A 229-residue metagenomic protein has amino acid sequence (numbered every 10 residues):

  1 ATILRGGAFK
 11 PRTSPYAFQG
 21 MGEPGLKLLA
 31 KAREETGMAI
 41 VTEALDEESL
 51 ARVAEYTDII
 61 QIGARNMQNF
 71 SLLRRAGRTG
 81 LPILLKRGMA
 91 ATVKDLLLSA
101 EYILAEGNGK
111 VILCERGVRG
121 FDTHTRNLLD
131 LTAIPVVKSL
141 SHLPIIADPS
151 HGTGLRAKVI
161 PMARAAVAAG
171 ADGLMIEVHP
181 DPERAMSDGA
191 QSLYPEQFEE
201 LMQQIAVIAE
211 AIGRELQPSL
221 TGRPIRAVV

Functional and structural regions predicted by a protein language model:
T2, D58, D172: Receiver (REC) domain switch/active-site residues of two-component response regulators
T2-I3, F70, A227-V229: ATP-dependent carboxylate/acyl-activation modules
R5, Q19-M21, G37-E48, D58-F70 (+3 more regions): Catalytic beta/alpha-barrel core
R5-P24, H179-S192: Glycine-rich, proline-tolerant flexible connector loops at the mouths of alpha/beta enzymes
F18-T42, R75-P82, L131-I146, Q191-E215: Alpha-helix-loop-beta-strand connector modules within alpha/beta enzyme cores
S49-R52, S71-L72, A133: Short acidic active-site motifs
T79-V178: Catalytic alpha/beta core domains of metabolic enzymes, predominantly
G154-L155, I160-V229: C-terminal alpha-helical cap/extension of soluble enzyme domains
